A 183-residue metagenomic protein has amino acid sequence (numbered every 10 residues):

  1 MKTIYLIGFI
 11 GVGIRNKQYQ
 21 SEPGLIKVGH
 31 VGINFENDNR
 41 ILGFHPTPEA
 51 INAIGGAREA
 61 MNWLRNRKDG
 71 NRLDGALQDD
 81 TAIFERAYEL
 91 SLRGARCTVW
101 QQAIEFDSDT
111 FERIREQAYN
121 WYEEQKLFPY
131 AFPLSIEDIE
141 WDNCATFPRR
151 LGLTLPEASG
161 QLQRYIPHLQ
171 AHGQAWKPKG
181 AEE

Functional and structural regions predicted by a protein language model:
M1-I139, G173-E183: Non-catalytic ligand/cofactor/substrate-binding and regulatory segments of enzyme domains
K27-H30, P129-Q163: Active-site nucleophilic cysteine motif
R149-R150, A158, L162-R164, H168-L169 (+1 more regions): Short, well-ordered, aromatic-rich surface patches in folded extracellular/luminal domains
